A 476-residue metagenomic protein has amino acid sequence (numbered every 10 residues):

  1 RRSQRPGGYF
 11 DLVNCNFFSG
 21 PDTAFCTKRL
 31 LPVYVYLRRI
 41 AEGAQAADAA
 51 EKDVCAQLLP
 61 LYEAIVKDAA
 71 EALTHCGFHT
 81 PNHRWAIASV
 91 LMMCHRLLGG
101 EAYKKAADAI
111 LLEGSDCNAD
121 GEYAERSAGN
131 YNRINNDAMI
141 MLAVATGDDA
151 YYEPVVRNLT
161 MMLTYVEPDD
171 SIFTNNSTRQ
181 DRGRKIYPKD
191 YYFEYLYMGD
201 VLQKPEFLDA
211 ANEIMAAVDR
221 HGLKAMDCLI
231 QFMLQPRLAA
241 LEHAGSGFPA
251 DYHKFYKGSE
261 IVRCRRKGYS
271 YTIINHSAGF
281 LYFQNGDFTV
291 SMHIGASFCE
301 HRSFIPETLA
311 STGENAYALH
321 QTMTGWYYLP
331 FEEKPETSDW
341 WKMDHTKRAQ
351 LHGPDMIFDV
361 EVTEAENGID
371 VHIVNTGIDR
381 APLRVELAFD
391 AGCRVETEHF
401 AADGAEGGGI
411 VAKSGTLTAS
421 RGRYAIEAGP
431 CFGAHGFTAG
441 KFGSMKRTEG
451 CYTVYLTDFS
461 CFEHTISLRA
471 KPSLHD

Functional and structural regions predicted by a protein language model:
R1-Y152: Aromatic-lined, polymer-binding surfaces characteristic of secreted/periplasmic polysaccharide-degrading enzymes
R2-P6, C15-S19, C26-Q45, P81-H83 (+8 more regions): A broadly tuned "polar low-complexity/structure-edge" signature
L31, R96, V144, E167 (+3 more regions): Residue-level marker of positions within ordered structural domains that often coincide with functionally constrained
A46-A49, R266, P472: Short stretches within intrinsically disordered, low-complexity N-terminal or propeptide regions
R133-D137, N158, R469: Long hydrophobic alpha-helical segments typical of transmembrane helices together with their membrane-interfacial
A150-E427, C431-A434: Extended polysaccharide-engagement surfaces of secreted carbohydrate-active enzymes
Y424-D476: Beta-strand-rich recognition/accessory modules
